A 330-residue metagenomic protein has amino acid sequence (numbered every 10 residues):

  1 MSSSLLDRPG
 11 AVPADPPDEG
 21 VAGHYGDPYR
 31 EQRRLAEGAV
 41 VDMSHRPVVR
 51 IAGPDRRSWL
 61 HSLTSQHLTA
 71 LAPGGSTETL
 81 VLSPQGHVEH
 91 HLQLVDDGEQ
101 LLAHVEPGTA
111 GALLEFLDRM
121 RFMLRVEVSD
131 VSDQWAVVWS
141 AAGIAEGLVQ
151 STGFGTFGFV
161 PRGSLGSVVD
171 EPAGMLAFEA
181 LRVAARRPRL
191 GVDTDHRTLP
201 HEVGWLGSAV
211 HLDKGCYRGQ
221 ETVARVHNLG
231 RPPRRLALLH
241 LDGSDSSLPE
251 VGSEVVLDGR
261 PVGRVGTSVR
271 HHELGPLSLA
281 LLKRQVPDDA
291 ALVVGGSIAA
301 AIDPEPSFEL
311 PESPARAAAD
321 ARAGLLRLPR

Functional and structural regions predicted by a protein language model:
M1-E78, L82, H87-E89, R330: Acidic, proline/glycine-enriched N-terminal capping motif
L5, L206-V210, Q220, A224-R330: Glycine-rich, small/acidic residue-mixed loop/short-helix segments
E37-V41, V48, H90-R189: Acidic, low-complexity central loop/insert segments
V40-S62, E127-A142, R231-D242: Short glycine-/aliphatic-rich beta-strand segments at the starts of folded cytosolic domains
D55-L60, A110-L114, G143-A145, G163-V169 (+2 more regions): Short, conserved charged micro-motifs
L82-S83, V95, V256, P261: Core beta-strand residues in small-molecule sensory/regulatory alpha/beta domains
A136-G147, A184-L199, P311-R330: Short, low-order "capping/linker" segments at domain edges
V160-H240: Anionic-ligand-binding alpha/beta catalytic cores of soluble enzymes and soluble regulatory domains that recognize
